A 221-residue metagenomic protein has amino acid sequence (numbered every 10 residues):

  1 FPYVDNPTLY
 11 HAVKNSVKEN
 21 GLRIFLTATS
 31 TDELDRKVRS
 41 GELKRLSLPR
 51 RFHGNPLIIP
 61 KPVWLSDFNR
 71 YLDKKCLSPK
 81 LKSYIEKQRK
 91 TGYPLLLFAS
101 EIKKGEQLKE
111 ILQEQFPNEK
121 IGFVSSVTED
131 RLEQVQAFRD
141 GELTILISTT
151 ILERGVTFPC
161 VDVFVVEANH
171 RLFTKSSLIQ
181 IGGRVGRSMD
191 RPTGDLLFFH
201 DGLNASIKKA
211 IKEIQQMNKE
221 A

Functional and structural regions predicted by a protein language model:
F1-D67, K74-P79, S83: Post-DEXD/H (motif II) to motif III coupling segment of the RecA-like Helicase ATP-binding lobe
K18-E33, K175-L178, G182-Q215: Conserved segment of the helicase C-terminal RecA-like domain
K18-L22, G41-K44, P117-E119, P159-D162 (+1 more regions): Short glycine-/polar-rich loops that comprise or flank the Walker A/P-loop and associated switch/sensor motifs
K18-L26, Y93-P94, E142-I145: Loop/turn-to-beta-strand initiation segments
R23, K74, S78, Y84-Q113: Conserved strand-helix element at the start of the C-terminal RecA-like helicase core
L26-S30, P49-F52, A99-I102, S148-I151 (+1 more regions): A short beta-strand-to-loop transition that corresponds to the Sensor-1 phosphate-sensing loop of AAA+ P-loop ATPases
A99-K103, I121-E133, I147-R154: Conserved helicase motor
V156-N169, I179, D195-L197: A short beta-strand element within the Helicase C-terminal
